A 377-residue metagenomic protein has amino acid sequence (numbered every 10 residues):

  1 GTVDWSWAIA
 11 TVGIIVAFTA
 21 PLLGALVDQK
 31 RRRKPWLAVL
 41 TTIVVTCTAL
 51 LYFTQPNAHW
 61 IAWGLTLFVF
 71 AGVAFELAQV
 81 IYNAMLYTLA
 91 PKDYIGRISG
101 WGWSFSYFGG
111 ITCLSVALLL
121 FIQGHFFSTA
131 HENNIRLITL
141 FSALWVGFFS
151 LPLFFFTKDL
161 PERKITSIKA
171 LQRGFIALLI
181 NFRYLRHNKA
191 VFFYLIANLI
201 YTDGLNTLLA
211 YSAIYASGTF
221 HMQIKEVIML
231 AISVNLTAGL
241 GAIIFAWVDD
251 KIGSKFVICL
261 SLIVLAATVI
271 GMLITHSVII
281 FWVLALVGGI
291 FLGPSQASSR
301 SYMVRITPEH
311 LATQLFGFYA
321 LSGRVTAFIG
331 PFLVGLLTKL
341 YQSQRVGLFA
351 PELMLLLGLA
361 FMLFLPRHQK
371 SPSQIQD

Functional and structural regions predicted by a protein language model:
G1-V3, A210-V227: Short amphipathic helix-loop junctions that connect adjacent transmembrane helices in Major Facilitator Superfamily/SLC
F18-R32, L240-S254, T338: Helix-to-loop junctions at the C-terminal end of transmembrane segments in multipass secondary transporters
P35-L50, F256-G271: Structural signature of the two symmetry-related core transmembrane helices
Y52-L67, L273-A285: Helix-loop junctions at membrane interfaces in 12-TM secondary transporters
S99-F121, A320-G330: Glycine-rich segments within core transmembrane alpha-helices of 12-TM secondary carriers
F121-L144, L336-L355: A membrane-interface helix-boundary motif in multi-pass transporters
W145-F156, F349-D377: Multi-pass alpha-helical transporter architecture, strongest for 12-TM Major Facilitator/SLC carriers used
K158-L195: Juxtamembrane intracellular "pre-TM" segments in multi-pass secondary transporters
